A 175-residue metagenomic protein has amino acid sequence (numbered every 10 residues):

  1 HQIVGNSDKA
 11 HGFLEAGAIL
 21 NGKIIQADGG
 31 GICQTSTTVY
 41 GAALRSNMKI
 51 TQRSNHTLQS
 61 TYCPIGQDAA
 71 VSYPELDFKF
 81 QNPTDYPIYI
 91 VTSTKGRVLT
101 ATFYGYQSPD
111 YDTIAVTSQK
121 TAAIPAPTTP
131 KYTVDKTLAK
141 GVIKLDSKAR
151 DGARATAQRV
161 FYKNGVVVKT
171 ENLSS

Functional and structural regions predicted by a protein language model:
H1-S175: Well-ordered beta-sheet/strand-loop patches within structured domains
